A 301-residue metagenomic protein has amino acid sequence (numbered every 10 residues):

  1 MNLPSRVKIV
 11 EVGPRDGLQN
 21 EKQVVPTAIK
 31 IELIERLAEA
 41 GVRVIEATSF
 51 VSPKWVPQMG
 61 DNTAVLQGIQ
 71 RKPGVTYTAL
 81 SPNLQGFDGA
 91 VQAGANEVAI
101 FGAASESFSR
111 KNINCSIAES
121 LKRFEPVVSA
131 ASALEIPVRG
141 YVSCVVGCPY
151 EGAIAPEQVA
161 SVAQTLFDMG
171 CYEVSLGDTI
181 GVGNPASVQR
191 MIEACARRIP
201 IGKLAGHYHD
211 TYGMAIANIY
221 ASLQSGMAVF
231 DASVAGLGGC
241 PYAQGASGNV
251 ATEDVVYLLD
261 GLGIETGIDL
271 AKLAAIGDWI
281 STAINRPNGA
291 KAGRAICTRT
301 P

Functional and structural regions predicted by a protein language model:
M1-P301: Catalytic cores and adjacent flexible loops of soluble metabolic enzymes that perform enolate/carbanion chemistry on
